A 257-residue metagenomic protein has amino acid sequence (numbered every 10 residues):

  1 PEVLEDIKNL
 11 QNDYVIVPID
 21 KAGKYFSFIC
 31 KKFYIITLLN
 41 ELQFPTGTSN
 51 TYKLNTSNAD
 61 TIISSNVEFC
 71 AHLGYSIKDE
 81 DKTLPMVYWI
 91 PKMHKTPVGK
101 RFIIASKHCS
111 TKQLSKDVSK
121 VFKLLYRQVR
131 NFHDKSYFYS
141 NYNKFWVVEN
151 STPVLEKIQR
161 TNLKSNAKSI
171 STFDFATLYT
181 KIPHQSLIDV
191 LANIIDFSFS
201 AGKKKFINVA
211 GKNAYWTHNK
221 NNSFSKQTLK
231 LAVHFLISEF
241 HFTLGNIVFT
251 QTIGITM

Functional and structural regions predicted by a protein language model:
P1, I19, K32, T56 (+12 more regions): Generic preference for well-ordered alpha-helical elements
P1-W89, K95-K100, C109: Non-catalytic, polymerase-adjacent accessory regions of viral genome-replication enzymes
V3-I7, I35-L42, N58-A59, I63-L73 (+6 more regions): Generic structural signal of hydrophobic/aromatic residues within well-ordered alpha-helices of folded domains
Q11, T46, A71-L73, V98 (+7 more regions): Eukaryotic basic, amphipathic alpha-helical target segments in cytosolic regions
I29, Y34-I36, N40, L124-F138 (+1 more regions): Internal, charge-rich low-complexity segments
L84-N131, A176-I188, Q227-T243, F249-M257: Conserved pre-motif C helix in the palm subdomain of viral-like polymerases
Q113-T172, T177-T180, G211: Active-site-proximal segment of RNA-dependent polymerases
K157, T161-M257: Conserved polymerase palm-domain catalytic core
